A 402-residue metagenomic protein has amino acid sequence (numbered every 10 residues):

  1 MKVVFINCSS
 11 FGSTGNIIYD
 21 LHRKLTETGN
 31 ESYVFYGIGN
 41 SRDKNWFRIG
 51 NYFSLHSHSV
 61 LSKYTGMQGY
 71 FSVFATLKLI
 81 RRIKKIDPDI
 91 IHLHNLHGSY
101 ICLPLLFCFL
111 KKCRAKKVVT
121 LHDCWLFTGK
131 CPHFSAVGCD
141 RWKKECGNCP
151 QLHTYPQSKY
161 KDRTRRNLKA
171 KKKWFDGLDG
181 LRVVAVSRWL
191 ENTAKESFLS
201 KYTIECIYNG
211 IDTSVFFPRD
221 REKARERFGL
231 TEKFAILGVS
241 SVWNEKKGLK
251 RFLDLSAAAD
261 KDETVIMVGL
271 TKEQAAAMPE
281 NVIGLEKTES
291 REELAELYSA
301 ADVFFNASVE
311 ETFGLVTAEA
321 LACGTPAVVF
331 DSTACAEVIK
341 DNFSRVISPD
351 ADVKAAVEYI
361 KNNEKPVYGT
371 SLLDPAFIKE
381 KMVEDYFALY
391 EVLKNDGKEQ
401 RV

Functional and structural regions predicted by a protein language model:
V184, L230-K247, L253-S256: Conserved donor-binding/catalytic core segment of Leloir-type glycosyltransferases
N192-E196, I211-R227, A276-A277, D396: Acidic anion/phosphate-binding donor-loop and adjacent secondary structure in glycosyltransferase catalytic cores
G269-A295: Nucleotide-activated donor-binding/catalytic signature segment of Leloir-type glycosyltransferases, i.e., the conserved
E296-A301: Short alpha-helical donor nucleotide-sugar binding micro-motif in glycosyltransferases
V309: Aromatic "clamp/platform" in nucleotide-sugar-dependent glycosyltransferases that forms part of the donor/acceptor
P326-V329: Short hydrophobic beta-strand element within catalytic cores of glycosyltransferases and related nucleotide-activated
A336-I360: Change "using UDP/GDP/dTDP sugars" to "using nucleotide sugars
A351, E364-G397: A charged, aromatic-enriched C-terminal amphipathic alpha-helix characteristic of glycosyltransferases across folds
